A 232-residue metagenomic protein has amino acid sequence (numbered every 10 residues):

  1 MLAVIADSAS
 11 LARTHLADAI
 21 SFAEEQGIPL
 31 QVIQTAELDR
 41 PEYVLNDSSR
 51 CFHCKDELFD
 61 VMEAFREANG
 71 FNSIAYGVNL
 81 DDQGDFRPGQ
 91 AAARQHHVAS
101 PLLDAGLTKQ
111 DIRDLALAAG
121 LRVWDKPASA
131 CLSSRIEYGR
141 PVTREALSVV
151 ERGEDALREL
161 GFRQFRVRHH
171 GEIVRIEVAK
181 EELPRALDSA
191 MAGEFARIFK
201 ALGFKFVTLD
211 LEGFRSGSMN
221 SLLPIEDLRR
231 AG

Functional and structural regions predicted by a protein language model:
M1, H169-K180: Short, aliphatic-rich beta-strand segments
M1-A118, E159, V174, A190-F204 (+3 more regions): ATP-dependent adenylation/nucleotidyltransferase module used to activate substrates
C51, L103, E137, A179-E181: A broad detector of the eukaryotic-type serine/threonine protein kinase catalytic domain
L103-L157, G161-R166, G171: Mid-to-C-terminal catalytic subdomains of enzymes that bind/position adenosyl phosphate moieties or nucleic-acid
P141-L147, K180-P184, D188-S189, M219-I225: Short glycine/threonine-rich loop-to-helix capping motif typified by GTGT followed within a few residues by an Asp-Pro
L209: Flexible loop/N-cap segments at domain edges
R215-G217: Acidic, Ser/Thr/Pro-rich beta/coil linker or hinge segments at domain junctions
